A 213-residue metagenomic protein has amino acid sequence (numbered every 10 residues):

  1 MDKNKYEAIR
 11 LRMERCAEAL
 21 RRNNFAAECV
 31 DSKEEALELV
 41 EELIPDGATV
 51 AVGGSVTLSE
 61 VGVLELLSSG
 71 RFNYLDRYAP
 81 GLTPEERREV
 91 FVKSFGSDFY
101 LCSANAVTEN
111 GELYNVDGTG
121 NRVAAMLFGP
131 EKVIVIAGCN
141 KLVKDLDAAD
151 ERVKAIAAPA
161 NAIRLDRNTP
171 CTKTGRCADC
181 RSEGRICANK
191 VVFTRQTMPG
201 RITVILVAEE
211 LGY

Functional and structural regions predicted by a protein language model:
M1-I9: Glycine- and acidic-residue-enriched helix-capping/strand-helix junction motifs
N4, N24, A137: Conserved short-loop catalytic and cofactor-binding motifs
I9, M13-F91, G96-L101: N-terminal active-site beta-alpha-beta segment that forms phosphate/nucleotide-binding and substrate-recognition loops
F95-Y213: Conserved phosphate- and dinucleotide-binding cores of soluble alpha/beta proteins, encompassing both enzyme active
